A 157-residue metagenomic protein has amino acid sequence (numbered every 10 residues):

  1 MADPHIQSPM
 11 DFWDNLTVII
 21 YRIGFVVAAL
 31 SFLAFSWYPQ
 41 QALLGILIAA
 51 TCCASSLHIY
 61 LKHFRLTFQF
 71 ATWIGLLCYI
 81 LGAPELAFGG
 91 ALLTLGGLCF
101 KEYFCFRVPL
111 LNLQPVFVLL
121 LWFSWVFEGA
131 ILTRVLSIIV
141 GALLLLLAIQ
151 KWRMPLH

Functional and structural regions predicted by a protein language model:
M1-P39: N-terminal topogenic module of multi-pass integral membrane proteins
A2-V18, W122-H157: C-terminal membrane-adjacent module
S36-L47, Y79-G90, S137-I138: Structural signature of hydrophobic alpha-helical transmembrane segments
Y38, I59-L61, I80-P84, F100-V108 (+1 more regions): Membrane-interface helix caps and helix-loop-helix hairpins in membrane proteins
G45-G82: Membrane-helix boundary elements
A50-H63, L95-R107, I149-L156: C-terminal ends of transmembrane helices
Q69-L81, L113-V126, A142: Small-residue-rich segments of transmembrane alpha-helices in multi-pass membrane proteins, especially helix faces
L92-C99, C105-F123: Hydrophobic alpha-helical membrane segments
